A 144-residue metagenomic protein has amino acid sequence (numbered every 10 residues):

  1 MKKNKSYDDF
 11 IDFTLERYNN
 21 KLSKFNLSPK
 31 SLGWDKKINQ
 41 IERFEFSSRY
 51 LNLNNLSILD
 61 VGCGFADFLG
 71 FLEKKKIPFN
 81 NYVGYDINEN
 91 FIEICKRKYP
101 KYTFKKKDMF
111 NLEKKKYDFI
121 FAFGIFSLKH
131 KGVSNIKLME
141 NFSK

Functional and structural regions predicted by a protein language model:
M1-S28: N-terminal, positively charged/glycine-rich alpha-helical extensions of SAM-dependent methyltransferases
I38-N54: Conserved alpha-helix/loop element of class I SAM-dependent methyltransferases that forms part of the SAM/SAH-binding
N55-G64: Conserved class I S-adenosyl-L-methionine
F65-I77: Conserved SAM-binding loop of SAM-dependent methyltransferases across substrates and taxa, primarily the Class I
N88: Conserved SAM/SAH-binding beta-strand->alpha-helix loop
C95-K96: Conserved SAM-binding loop
P100-M109: Conserved SAM-binding strand-loop segment of SAM-dependent methyltransferases
F119-I136: A short SAM/SAH-binding and catalytic strip from SAM-dependent methyltransferases
